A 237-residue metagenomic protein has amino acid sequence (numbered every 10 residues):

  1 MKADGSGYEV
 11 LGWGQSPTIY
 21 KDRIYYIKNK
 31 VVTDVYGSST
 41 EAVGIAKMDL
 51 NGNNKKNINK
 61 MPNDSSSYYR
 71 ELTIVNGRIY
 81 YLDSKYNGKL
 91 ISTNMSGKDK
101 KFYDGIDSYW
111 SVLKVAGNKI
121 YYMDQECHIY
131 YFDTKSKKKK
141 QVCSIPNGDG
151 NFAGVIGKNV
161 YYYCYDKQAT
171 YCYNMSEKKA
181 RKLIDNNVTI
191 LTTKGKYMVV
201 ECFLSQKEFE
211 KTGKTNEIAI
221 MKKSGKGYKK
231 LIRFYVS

Functional and structural regions predicted by a protein language model:
K2-S6, D49-N53, T93-K98, F132-K137 (+2 more regions): Short loop/turn segments that connect beta-strands within beta-propeller blades
S6-L11, N54-M61, K98-D104, K138-S144 (+2 more regions): A short beta-strand motif characteristic of beta-propeller blades
G12-K21, D64-V75, D107-G117, N147-G157 (+2 more regions): Repeated scaffold domains used in trafficking and secretory/extracellular systems, primarily beta-propellers
I24-K28, Y80-L82, Y121-M123, Y161-Y163 (+1 more regions): Residue position within the beta-strands of beta-propeller blades
D34-A42, D83-G88, D124-E126, C164-K167 (+1 more regions): Short, solvent-exposed loop/turn segments at conserved positions within beta-propeller repeat blades
V43-A46, K89-I91, H128-Y130, A169-Y171 (+1 more regions): A short loop-to-beta-strand structural motif that recurs across blades of beta-propeller domains
S65, R70-T73, I79-G88, F102 (+3 more regions): Solenoidal tandem-repeat scaffolds enriched in leucines and small polar residues
G213-S237: Blade-level signature of beta-propeller repeat domains, shared across WD40, Kelch, NHL, RCC1 and BNR/Asp-box propellers
